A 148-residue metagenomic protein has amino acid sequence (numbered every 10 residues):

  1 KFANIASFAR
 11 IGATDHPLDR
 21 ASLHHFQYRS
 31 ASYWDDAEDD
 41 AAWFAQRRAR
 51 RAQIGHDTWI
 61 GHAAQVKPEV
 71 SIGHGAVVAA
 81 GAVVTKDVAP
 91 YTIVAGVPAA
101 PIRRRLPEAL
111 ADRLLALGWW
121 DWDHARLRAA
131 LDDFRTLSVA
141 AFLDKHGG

Functional and structural regions predicted by a protein language model:
K1-V70: Flexible, glycine/small-residue-enriched loop-and-beta-strand segment within the central core of proteins
G73, V77-A79, V83: A generic "structured core" feature
G73-H74, A89-Y91: Conserved catalytic segment of ABC-fold P-loop ATPases
A99-A100: A short acidic/histidine/glycine-rich donor-binding loop in glycosyltransferase catalytic cores
L117-D123: C-terminal boundary and immediately downstream tail of ABC-type ATPase nucleotide-binding domains
F134-G148: C-terminal amphipathic helix plus adjacent low-complexity, charged tail appended to glycosyltransferase catalytic
